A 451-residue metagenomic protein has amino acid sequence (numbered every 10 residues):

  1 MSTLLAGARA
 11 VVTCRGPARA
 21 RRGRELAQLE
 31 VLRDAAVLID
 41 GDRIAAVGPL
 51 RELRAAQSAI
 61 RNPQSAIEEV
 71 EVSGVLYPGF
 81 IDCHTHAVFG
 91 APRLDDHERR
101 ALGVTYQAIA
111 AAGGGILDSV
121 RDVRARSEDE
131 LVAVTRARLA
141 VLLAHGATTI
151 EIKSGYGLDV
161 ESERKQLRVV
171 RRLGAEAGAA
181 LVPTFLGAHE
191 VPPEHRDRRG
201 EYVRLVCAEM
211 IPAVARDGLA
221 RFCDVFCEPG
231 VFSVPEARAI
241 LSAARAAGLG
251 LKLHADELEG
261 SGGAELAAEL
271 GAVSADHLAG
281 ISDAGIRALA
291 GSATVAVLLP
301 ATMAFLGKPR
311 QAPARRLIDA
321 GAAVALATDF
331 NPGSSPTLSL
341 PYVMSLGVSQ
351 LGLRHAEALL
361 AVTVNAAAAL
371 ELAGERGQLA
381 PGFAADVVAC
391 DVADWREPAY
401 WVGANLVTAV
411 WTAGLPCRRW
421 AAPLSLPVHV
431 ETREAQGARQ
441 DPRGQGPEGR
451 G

Functional and structural regions predicted by a protein language model:
M1-A56: N-terminal metal-binding scaffold of metallo-dependent hydrolase/deaminase domains
L4, I67-E71, P183, V410: Conserved beta-strand scaffold positions in the cores of enzyme catalytic domains, especially in NTP/NDP-utilizing
A8, V37, D42, S73 (+14 more regions): Divalent metal-coordination and catalytic microenvironments
E52-Y77, D82: Active-site metal-binding motif and surrounding structural segment of the metallo-beta-lactamase
A55-I67, R433, G437, R443-G451: Arg/Gly-rich low-complexity intrinsically disordered repeat tracts
G74-V134: Metal-associated gating/positioning segment near the N- to mid-region
G115, S119-R136, A140, T148-G262: Metal-coordinating catalytic core of metallo-dependent amide/deamination hydrolases
G250-L251, E259-Q378, C390-W395, V402-A404 (+2 more regions): Active-site-adjacent C-terminal substructures of enzyme catalytic domains
